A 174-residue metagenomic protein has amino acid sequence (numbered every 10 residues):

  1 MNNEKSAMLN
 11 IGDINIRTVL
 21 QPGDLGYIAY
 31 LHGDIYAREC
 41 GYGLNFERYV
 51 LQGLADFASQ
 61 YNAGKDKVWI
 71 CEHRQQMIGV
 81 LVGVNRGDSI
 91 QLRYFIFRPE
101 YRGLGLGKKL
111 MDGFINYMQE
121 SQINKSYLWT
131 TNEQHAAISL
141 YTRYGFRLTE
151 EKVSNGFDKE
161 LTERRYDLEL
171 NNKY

Functional and structural regions predicted by a protein language model:
M1-A7, G12-N15: Intrinsic, short, N-terminal disordered tails of RNA polymerase sigma-factor systems
D13, D24, N124-I138, T142-Y174: C-terminal "cap" of GNAT-fold acetyltransferases
I14, T18-E100, K108-G113, Y117 (+3 more regions): Acetyl-CoA-dependent GNAT
G105: Conserved G/P- and acidic residue-centered "switch" motifs that form tight phosphate/ATP-binding loops in soluble
